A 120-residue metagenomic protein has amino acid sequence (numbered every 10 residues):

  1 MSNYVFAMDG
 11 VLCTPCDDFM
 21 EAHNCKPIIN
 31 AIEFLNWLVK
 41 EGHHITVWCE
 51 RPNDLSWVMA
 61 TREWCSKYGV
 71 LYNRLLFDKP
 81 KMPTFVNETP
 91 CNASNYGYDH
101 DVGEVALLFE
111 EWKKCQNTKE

Functional and structural regions predicted by a protein language model:
M1-E120: HAD-like aspartate-dependent phosphatase fold
